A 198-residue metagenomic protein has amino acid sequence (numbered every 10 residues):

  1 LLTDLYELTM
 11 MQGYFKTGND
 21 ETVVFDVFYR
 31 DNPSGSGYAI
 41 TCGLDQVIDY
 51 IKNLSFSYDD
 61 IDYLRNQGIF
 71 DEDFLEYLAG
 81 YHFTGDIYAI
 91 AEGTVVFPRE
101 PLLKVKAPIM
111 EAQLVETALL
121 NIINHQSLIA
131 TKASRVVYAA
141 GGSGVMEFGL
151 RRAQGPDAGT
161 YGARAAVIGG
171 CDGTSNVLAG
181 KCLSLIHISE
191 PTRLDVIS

Functional and structural regions predicted by a protein language model:
L1-L185, S189, R193: Ordered alpha/beta subdomains of enzyme catalytic regions
L194-S198: N-terminal low-complexity segments that are often proline-rich with Ser/Thr-Pro
